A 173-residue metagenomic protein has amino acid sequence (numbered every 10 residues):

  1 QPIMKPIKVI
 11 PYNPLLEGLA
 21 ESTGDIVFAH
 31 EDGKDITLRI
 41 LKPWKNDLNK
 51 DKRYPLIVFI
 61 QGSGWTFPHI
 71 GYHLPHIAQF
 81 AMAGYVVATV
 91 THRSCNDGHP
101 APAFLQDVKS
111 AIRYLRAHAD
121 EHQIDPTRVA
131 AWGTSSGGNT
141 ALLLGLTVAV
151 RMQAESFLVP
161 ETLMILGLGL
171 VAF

Functional and structural regions predicted by a protein language model:
P2-K52: N-terminal cap/lid segment of alpha/beta-hydrolase-fold proteins
D51-S63: Short beta-strand element of the alpha/beta-hydrolase
F59-G62, T89, Y114: Structural cue for short, hydrophobic secondary-structure segments
G64, H92-N96: Alpha/beta-hydrolase active-site loop signature
F67-G71, D97-G98: Short N-terminal helix/helix-N-cap motif within the alpha/beta-hydrolase-1
G71-A88: Short amphipathic alpha-helix adjacent to the substrate-entry channel of hydrolases
D107: Charged catalytic carboxylate motif
S110-F173: Primarily recognizes the serine-hydrolase "nucleophile elbow" in alpha/beta-hydrolase and SGNH/GDSL folds
